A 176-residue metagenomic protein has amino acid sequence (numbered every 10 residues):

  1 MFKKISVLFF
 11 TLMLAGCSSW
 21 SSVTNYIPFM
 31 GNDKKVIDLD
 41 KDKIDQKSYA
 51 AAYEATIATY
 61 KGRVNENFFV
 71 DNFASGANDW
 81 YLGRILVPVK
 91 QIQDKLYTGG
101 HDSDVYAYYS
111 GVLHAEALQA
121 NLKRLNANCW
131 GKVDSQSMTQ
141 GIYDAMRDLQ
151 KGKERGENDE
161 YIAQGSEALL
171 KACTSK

Functional and structural regions predicted by a protein language model:
M1-K4: Positively charged n-region of N-terminal signal peptides that target proteins for export
V7-L8, I27: Short non-domain terminal segments
F9-A15: Bacterial N-terminal signal peptides
S18-K176: Intrinsic-disorder/low-complexity detector
